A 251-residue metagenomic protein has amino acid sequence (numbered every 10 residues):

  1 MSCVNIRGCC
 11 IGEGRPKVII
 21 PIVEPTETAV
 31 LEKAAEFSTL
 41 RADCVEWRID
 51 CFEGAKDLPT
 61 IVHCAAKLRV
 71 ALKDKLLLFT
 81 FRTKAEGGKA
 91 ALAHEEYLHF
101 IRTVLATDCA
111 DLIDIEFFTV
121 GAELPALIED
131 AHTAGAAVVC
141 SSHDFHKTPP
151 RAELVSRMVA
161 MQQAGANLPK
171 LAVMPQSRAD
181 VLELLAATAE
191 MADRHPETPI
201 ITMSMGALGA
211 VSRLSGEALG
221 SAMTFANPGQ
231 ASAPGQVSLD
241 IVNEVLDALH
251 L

Functional and structural regions predicted by a protein language model:
S2-C3, E13-T133, H143-K147: Active-site beta->alpha loop and helix N-cap motifs at the rims of alpha/beta catalytic domains
I6-R7: Glycine-/acidic-rich phosphate or pyrophosphate-binding loops and their flanking alpha/beta elements
L112, F117-L251: Catalytic alpha/beta core domains of metabolic enzymes, predominantly
